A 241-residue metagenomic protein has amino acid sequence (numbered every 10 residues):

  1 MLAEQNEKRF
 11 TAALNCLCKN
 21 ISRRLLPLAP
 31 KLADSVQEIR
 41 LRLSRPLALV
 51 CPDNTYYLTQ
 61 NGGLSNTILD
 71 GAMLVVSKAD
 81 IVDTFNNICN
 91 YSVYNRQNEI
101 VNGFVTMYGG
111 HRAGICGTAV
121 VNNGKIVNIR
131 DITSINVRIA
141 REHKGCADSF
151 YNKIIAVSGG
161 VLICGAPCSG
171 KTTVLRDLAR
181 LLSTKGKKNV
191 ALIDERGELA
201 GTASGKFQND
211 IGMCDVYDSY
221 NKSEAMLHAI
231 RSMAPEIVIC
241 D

Functional and structural regions predicted by a protein language model:
M1-G109: N-terminal accessory targeting/assembly segments
N87, Y91-S158: P-loop NTP-binding catalytic core
I163: Hydrophobic anchor at the beta1->P-loop junction of P-loop NTPases
P167: The conserved Walker
K171: Conserved lysine of the Walker
V174, L178: Hydrophobic positions on the alpha1 helix immediately C-terminal to the Walker A/P-loop
L182-A229: P-loop NTPase switch/communication element
A229-C240: Proline-aspartate-enriched helix->loop->beta-strand connector
